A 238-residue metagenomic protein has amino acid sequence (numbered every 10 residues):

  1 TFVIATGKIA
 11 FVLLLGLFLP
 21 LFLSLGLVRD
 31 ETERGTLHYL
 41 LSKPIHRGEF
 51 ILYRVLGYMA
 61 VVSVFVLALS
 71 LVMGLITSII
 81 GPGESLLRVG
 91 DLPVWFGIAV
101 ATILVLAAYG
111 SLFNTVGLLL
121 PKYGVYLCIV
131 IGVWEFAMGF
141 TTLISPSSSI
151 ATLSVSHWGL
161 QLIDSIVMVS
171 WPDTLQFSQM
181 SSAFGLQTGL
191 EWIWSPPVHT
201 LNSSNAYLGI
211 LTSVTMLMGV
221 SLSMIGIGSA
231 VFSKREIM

Functional and structural regions predicted by a protein language model:
T1-L27, I51-Y123, Q161: Secretory targeting signals
T1-V3, L119, G124, C128-A230: Terminal transmembrane helical anchor/hairpin motif
L21-L41, I45: Transmembrane helix boundary and interhelical loop/hinge segments in multi-pass membrane proteins
R34, L52, K234: Phosphate-coordinating loops and pocket residues in cytosolic domains that bind phosphorylated ligands
H38, I51, Y126-C128: Hydrophobic/aromatic positions within or immediately flanking transmembrane alpha-helices of multi-pass small-molecule
K43, V116, F232-K234: Generic structural signal for small/hydrophobic residues in well-ordered secondary structure, especially within
V125, S233-M238: Short cytosolic juxtamembrane segments of multi-pass membrane proteins
